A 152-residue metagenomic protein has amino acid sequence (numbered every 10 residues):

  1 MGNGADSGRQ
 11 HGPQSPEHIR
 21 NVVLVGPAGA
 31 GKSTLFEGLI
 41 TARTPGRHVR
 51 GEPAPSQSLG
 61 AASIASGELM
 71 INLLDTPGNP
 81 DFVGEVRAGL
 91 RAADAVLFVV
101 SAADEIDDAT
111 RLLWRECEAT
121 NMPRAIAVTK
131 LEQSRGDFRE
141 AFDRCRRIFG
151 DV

Functional and structural regions predicted by a protein language model:
G2-V100, I106, F149: P-loop NTPase switch module centered on the Walker A-proximal segment
L90, A95-V152: Conserved C-terminal guanine-recognition region of P-loop GTPase G domains, centered on the G4
